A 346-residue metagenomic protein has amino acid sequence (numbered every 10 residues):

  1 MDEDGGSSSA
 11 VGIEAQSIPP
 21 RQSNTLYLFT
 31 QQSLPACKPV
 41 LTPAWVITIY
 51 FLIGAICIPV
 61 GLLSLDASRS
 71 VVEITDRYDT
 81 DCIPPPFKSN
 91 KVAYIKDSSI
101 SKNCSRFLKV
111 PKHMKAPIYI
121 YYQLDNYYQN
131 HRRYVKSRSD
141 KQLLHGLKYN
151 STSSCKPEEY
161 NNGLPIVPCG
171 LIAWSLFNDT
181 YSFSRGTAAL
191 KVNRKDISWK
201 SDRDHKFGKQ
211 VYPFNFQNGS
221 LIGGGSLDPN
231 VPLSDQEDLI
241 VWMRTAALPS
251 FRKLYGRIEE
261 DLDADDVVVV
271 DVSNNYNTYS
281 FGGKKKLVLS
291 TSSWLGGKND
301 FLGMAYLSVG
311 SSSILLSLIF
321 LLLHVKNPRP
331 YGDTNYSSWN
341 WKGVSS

Functional and structural regions predicted by a protein language model:
D2-S105, L287, S292, G296-N299 (+2 more regions): N-terminal leader/pro-regions and domain N-caps
S8-S9, A15, G61, A189 (+5 more regions): Polar low-complexity intrinsically disordered regions enriched in Ser/Thr and small residues
P20-W45, I53, Y78, A188-V192 (+6 more regions): Aromatic (Trp/Tyr/Phe) and Gly/Pro-enriched flexible surface segments
I53, C57-L63, Y121, R244 (+3 more regions): Amphipathic alpha-helical interaction motifs in eukaryotic regulatory proteins
L62-L65, R69-V72, Y127, L318-P328: Transmembrane helix-loop junctions and nearby membrane-interface residues
R77-S293: Non-cytosolic ectodomains/luminal loops of secretory-pathway membrane proteins
R252-S346: Membrane-proximal extracellular juxtamembrane segment immediately upstream of a following transmembrane helix
